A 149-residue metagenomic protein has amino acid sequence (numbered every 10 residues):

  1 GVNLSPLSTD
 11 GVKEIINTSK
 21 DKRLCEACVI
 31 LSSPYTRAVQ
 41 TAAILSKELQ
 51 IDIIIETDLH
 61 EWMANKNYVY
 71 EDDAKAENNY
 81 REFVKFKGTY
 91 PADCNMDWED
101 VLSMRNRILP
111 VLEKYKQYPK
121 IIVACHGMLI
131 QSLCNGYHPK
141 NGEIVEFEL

Functional and structural regions predicted by a protein language model:
G1-I53, N141-E143: Active-site-proximal alpha-helix that buttresses catalytic centers in soluble enzyme cores
G1-P6, E48-R107: Phosphate-handling substructures
D10, E14-N17, S103, R107 (+1 more regions): Well-ordered alpha-helical segments embedded in enzymatic catalytic cores
K22, A76-R81, L112-Y115: Hydrophobic, Leu/Ile/Phe/Ala-enriched alpha-helical segments that form helix-helix packing faces
C25-C28, C94, C125, C134: Generic recognition of cysteine residues
S33-Y35, D58, A124-M128: Short, well-ordered beta-to-alpha junction loops that form the rim of enzyme active sites and present histidine/acidic
V39, K47, N106-L149: Active-site-adjacent alpha-helix immediately C-terminal to a catalytic or transition-state-stabilizing loop
A42, N65-V69, N135-G136: Short aromatic-enriched loop/helix-cap "lid" or pocket-rim segments at secondary-structure transitions that line
